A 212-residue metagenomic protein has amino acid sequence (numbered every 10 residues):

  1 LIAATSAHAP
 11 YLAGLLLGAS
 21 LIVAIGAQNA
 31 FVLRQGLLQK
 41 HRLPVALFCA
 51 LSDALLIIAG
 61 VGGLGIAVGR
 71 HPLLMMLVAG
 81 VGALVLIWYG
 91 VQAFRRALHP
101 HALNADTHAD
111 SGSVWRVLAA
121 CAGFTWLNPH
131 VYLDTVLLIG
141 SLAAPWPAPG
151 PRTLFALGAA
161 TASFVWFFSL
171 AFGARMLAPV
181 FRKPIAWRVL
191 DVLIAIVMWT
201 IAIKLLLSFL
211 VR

Functional and structural regions predicted by a protein language model:
I2, D110, W115-T135: Selected transmembrane alpha-helices and immediately adjacent juxtamembrane segments of polytopic inner-membrane
I2-M76, L137-L154: Juxtamembrane transmembrane-helix termini in multi-pass membrane transport proteins
T5-S6, I203-R212: Juxtamembrane boundary at the C-terminal end of a transmembrane helix
L15, A19, V23, A54 (+4 more regions): Hydrophobic/aromatic residues within the transmembrane alpha-helices of Major Facilitator Superfamily
K40-G112, R116-A119, G173-M176, I196 (+1 more regions): Membrane helix-loop-helix hairpins that form the core translocation module of multi-pass transporters
L47-A59, L127, V131-Y132, A160-F167: Membrane-embedded alpha-helical segments of transport systems, primarily multispan ion/solute transporters
F172-V197: Interfacial loop-to-transmembrane junctions
